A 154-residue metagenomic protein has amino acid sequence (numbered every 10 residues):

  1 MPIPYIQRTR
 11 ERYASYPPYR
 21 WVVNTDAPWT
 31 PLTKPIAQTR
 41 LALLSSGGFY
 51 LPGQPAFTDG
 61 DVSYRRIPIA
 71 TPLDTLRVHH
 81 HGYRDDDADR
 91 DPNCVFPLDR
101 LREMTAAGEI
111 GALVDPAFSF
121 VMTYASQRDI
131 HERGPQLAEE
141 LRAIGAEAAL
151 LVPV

Functional and structural regions predicted by a protein language model:
M1-V154: An N-terminal assembly and electron-transfer interface module characteristic of large anaerobic redox and radical
